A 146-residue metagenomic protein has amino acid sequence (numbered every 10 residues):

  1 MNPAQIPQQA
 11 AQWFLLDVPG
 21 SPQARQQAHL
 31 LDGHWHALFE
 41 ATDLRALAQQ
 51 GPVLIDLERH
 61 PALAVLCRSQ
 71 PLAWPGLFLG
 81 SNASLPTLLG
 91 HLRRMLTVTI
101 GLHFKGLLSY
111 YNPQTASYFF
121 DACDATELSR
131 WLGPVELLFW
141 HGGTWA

Functional and structural regions predicted by a protein language model:
M1-S109, P113-A146: Terminal low-complexity "docking" segments
